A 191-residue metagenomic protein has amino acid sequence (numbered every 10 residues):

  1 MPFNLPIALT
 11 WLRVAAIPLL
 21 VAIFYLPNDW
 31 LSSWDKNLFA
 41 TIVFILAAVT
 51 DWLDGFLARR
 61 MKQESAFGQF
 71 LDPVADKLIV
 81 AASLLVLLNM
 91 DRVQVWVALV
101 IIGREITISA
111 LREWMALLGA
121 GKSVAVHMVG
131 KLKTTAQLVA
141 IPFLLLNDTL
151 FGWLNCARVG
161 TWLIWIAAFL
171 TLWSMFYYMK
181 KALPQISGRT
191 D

Functional and structural regions predicted by a protein language model:
M1-D191: Alpha-helical transmembrane bundles and membrane-interface segments of multipass inner-membrane proteins
